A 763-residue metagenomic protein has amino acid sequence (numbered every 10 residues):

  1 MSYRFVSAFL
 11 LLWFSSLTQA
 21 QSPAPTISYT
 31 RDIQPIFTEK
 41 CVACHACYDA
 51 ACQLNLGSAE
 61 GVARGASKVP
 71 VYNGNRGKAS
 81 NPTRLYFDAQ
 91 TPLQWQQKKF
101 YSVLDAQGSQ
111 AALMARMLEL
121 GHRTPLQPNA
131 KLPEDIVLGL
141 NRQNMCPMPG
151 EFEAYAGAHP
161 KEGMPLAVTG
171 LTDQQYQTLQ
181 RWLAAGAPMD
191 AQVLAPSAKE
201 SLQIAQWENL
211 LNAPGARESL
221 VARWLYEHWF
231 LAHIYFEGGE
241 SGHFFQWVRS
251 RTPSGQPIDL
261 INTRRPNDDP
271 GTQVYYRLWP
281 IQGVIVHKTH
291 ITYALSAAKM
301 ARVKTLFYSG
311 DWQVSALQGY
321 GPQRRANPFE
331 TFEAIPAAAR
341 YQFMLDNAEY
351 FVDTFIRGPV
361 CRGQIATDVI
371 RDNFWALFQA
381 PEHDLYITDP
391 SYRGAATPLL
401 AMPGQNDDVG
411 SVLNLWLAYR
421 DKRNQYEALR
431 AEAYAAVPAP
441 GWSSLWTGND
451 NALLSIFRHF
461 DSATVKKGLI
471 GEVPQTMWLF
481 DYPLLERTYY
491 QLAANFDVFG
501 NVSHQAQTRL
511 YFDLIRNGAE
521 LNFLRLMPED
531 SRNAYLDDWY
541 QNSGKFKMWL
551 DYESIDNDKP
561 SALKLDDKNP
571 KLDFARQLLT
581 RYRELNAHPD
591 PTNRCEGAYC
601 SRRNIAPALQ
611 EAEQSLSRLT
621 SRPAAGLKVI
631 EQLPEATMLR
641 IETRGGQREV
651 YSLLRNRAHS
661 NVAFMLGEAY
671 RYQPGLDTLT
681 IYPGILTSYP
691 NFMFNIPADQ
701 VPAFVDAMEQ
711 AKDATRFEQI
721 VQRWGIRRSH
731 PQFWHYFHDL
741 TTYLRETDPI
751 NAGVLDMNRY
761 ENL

Functional and structural regions predicted by a protein language model:
M1-F5: Positively charged n-region of N-terminal signal peptides that target proteins for export
V6-S7, P70: Alpha-helical hydrophobic membrane-insertion segments
S7-S16: Bacterial N-terminal signal peptides
A20-L763: Aromatic- and Gly/Pro-enriched helix-to-coil junctions and flexible linker segments
